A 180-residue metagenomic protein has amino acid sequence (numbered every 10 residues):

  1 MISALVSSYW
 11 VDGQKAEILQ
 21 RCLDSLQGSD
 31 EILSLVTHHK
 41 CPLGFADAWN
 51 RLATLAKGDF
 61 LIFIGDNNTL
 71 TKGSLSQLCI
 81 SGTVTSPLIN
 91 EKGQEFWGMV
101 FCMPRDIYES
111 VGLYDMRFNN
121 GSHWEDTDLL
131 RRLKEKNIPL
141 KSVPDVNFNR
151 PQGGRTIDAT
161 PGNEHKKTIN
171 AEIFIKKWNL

Functional and structural regions predicted by a protein language model:
M1-L5, D128: Cell-envelope/extracellular polymer assembly enzymes that use nucleotide-activated donors
I18-L33: Short, acidic, metal-binding catalytic loop of nucleotide-sugar glycosyltransferases
K40-A56: Glycine-rich, basic loop-to-helix element that forms the pyrophosphate-binding segment of sugar-nucleotide handling
L61: Short aromatic/hydrophobic "clamp" motif used to bind/position activated sugar donors
D66-I80: Acidic donor-binding/catalytic loop of UDP-sugar-dependent glycosyltransferases, especially processive GT2
T85-W97: Short beta-strand-to-loop element that shapes/binds the nucleotide-sugar donor at the catalytic cleft/hinge
M99-G112: Conserved nucleotide-sugar donor-binding and metal-coordinating catalytic region shared by glycosyltransferases
N120-L180: C-terminal catalytic/acceptor-binding lobe
